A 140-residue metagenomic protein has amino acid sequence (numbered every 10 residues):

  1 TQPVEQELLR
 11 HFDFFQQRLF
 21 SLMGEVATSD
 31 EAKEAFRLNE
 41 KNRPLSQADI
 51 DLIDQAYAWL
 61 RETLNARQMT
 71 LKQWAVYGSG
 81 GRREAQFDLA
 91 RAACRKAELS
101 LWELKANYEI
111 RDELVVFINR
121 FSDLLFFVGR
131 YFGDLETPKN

Functional and structural regions predicted by a protein language model:
T1-N140: Phosphate/pyrophosphate-binding loop motifs in nucleotide- or prenyl diphosphate-using proteins
